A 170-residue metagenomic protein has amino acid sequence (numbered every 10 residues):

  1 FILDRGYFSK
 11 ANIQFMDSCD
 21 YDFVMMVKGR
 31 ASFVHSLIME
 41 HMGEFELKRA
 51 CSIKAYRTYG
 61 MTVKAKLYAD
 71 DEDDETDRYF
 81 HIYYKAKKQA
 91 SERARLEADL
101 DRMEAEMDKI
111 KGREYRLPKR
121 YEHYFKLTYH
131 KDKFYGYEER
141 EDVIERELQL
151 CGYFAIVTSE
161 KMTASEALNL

Functional and structural regions predicted by a protein language model:
F1-L170: Anion-binding and metal-coordination hotspots
